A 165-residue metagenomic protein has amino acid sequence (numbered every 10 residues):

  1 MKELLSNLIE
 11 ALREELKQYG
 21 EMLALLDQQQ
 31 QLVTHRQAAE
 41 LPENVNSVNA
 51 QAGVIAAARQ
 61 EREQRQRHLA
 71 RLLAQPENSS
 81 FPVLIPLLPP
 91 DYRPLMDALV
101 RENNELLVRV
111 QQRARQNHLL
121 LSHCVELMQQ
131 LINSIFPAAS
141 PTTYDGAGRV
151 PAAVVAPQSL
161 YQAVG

Functional and structural regions predicted by a protein language model:
M1-V83: Extended, charge-rich alpha-helical scaffolding segments
S80-G165: Short terminal interaction segments
